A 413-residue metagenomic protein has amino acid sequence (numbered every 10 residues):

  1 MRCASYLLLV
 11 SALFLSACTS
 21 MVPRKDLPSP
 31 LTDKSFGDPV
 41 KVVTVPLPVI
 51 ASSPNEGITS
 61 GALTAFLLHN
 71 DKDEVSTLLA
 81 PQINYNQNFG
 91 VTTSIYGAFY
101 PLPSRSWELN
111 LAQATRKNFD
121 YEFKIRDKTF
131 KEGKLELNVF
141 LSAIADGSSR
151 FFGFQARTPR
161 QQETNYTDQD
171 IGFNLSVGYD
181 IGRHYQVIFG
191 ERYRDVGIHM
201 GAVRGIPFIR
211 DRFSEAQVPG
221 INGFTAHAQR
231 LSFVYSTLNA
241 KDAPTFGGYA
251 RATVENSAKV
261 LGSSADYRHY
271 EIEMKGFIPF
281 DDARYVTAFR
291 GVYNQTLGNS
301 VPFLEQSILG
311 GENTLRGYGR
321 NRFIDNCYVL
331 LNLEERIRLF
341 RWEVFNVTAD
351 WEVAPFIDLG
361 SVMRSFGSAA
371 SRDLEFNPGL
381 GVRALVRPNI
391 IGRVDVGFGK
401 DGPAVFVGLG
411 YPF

Functional and structural regions predicted by a protein language model:
A17-K34: Bacterial Sec signal peptide processing site at the extreme N-terminus
T19-M21, L231, M274, V382-A384 (+1 more regions): Outer-membrane beta-barrel "beta-signal"
D26, F213-N222, A226-W351: C-terminal outer-membrane beta-barrel translocator/porin domains of Gram-negative envelope proteins and their
K34-V43, H69-T77, L102-S104, F130-E136 (+7 more regions): Short loop/turn motifs that connect adjacent beta-strands in outer-membrane beta-barrel proteins
D38-V40, T44, S52-P219, T225 (+2 more regions): Gram-negative/organellar outer-membrane beta-barrel architecture
V42-T44, E56-S60, F89-T93, K117-Y121 (+10 more regions): Residues that define the transmembrane beta-barrel architecture of outer-membrane proteins
V45, G61-L63, L78, S94 (+11 more regions): Membrane-embedded beta-strand positions in outer-membrane beta-barrel channels/transporters
P46-P48, L79-I83, L109-L111, L137-L141 (+9 more regions): Membrane-embedded beta-strand positions of outer-membrane beta-barrel proteins
